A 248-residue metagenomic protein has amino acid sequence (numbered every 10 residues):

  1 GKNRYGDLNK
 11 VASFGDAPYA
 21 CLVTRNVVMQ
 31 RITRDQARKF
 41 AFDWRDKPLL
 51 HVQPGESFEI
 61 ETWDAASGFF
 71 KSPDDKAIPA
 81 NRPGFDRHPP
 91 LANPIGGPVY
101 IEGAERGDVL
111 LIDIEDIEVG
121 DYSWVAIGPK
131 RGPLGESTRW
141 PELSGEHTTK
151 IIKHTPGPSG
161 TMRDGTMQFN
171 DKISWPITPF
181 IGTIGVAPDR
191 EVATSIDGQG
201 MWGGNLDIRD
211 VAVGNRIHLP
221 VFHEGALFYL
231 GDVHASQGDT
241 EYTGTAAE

Functional and structural regions predicted by a protein language model:
Q30-R87: N-terminal, Lys/Arg-enriched amphipathic/low-complexity engagement segments that precede the first folded domain
R34-D43, H88-G96, T194-W202: Short, structured beta-strand/loop micro-motifs enriched in basic residues and often containing a Trp
V52, I101-A104, V211: Short, well-ordered loop/turn sites that connect or cap secondary structure elements
I60, V109-I112, L219: A generic structural signal for residues embedded in beta-strands
A65-K76, I117-I127, G225-A235: Short, Lys/Arg- and Gly-enriched loop/turn segments at beta-strand edges
D116-A212: Intrinsically disordered, low-complexity linker/loop segments enriched in Gly/Pro and charged/polar residues
